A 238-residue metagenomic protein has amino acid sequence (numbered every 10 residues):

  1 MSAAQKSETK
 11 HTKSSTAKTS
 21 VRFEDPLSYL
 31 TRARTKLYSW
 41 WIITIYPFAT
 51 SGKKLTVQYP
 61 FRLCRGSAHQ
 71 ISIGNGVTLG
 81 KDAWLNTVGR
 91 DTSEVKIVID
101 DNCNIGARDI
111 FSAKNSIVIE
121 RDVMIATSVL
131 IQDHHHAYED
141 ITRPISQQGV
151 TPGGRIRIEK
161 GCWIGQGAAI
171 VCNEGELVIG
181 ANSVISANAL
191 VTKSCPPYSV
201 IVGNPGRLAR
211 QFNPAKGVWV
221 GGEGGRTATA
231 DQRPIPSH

Functional and structural regions predicted by a protein language model:
M1-D133, P152-I164, A168-I170, E176 (+3 more regions): Domain-scale signature associated with acetyltransferase and cell-envelope carbohydrate enzymes
Y138-G149, G217-G221: Short glycine/proline- and charge-enriched loop/turn segments that cap or connect secondary-structure elements
I185: Binuclear metal-ion centers of metallo-dependent hydrolases, dominated by the metallo-beta-lactamase
L190: Conserved sequence/active-site signature of Rossmann-fold short-chain dehydrogenase/reductase
